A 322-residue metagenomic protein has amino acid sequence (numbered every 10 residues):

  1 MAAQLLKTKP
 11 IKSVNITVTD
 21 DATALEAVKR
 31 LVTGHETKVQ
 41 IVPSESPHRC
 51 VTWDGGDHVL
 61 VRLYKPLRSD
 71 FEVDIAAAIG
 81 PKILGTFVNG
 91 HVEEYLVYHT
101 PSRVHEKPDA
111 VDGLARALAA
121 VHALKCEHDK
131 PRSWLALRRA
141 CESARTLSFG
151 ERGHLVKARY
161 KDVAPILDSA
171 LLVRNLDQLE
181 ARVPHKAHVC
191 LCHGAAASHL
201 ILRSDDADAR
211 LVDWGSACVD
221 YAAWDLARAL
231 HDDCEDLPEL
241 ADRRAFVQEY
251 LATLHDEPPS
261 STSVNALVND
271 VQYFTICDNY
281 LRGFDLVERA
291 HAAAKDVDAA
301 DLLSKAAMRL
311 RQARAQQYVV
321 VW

Functional and structural regions predicted by a protein language model:
M1-N89, C190, R203-A209: Conserved NTP-binding catalytic cores of kinases and kinase-like/nucleotidyltransferase enzymes across multiple kinase
T19-H35, C126-G194, S198, S204 (+1 more regions): An alpha-helical support segment within catalytic cores of ATP-dependent transferases
V42-G150: ATP-binding pocket architecture of kinase catalytic cores
H154-L155, K161, D256, D278-W322: ATP/Mg2+ or Mg2+-diphosphate-binding catalytic cores that bind nucleotide phosphates or diphosphates via glycine-rich
A207-V212, L230-H231: Basic, amphipathic juxtamembrane/active-site segments that coordinate anionic phosphate or diphosphate groups
D213-A217: Activation of the activation-loop gatekeeper triad in protein kinase-fold domains
A223-P258, I276-A294: Active-site activation/catalytic loop segments of kinase-like enzymes and analogous catalytic loops in related
P259-T275: All-alpha amphipathic helical-bundle segments outside canonical DNA-binding/catalytic cores that form hydrophobic
